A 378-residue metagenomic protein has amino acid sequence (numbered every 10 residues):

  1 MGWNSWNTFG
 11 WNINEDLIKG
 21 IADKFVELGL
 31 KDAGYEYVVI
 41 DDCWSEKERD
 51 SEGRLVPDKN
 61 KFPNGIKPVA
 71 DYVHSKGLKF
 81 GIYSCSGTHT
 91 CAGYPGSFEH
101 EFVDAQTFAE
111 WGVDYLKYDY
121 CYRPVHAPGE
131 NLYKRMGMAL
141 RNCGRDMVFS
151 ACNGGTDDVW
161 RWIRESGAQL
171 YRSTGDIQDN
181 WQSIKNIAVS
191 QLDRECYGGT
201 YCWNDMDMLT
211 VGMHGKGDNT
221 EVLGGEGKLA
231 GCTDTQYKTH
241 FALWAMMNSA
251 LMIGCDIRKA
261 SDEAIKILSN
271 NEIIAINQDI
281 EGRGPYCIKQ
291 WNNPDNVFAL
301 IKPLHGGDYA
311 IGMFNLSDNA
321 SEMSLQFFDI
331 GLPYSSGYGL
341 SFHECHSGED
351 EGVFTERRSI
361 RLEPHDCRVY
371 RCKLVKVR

Functional and structural regions predicted by a protein language model:
M1-S5, G34-I40, K79-S84, D114-D119 (+6 more regions): Structural recognition of the beta-strand scaffold that forms the well-ordered cores of secreted hydrolase catalytic
I21, F25-H126: Aromatic-lined carbohydrate-binding/catalytic grooves of carbohydrate-active enzymes
L78-Y94, R141-D158: Aromatic-lined carbohydrate-recognition surfaces of secreted/lumenal glycan-active proteins
H100-V103, N142, V148-D256: Glycan-recognition surfaces
K238, W244-M247, M252-G254, N292-Y334: Carbohydrate-binding surface patches
T239-Q290: Catalytic cores of secreted or luminal carbohydrate-active enzymes
D329-S347: Solvent-exposed beta-hairpin/edge-strand motifs
V353-R378: C-terminal beta-strand-rich structural cap/linker in extracellular carbohydrate-active enzymes
